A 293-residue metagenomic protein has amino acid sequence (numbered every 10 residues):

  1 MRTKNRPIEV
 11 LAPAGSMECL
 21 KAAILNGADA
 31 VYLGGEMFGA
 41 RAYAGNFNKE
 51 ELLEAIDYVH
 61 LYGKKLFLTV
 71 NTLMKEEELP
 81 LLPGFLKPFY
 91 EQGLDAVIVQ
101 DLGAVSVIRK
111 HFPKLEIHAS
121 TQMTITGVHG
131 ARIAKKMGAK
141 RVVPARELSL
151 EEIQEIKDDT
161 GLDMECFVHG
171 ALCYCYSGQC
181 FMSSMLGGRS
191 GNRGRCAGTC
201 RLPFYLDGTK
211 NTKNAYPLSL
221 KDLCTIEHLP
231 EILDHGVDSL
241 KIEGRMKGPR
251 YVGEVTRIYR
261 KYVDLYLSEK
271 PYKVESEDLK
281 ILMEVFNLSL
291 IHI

Functional and structural regions predicted by a protein language model:
M1-L25, A30-L33, M37, I56 (+6 more regions): Surface-exposed amphipathic alpha-helical tracts and adjacent flexible/coil segments at the periphery of soluble enzymes
R41-H60: Glycine-rich, positively charged N-terminal anion/phosphate-binding segment
G103-A104: Alpha-helix capping/helix-boundary segments
I108: RNase H-like DDE/DDD metal-dependent nuclease/strand-transfer catalytic core used by mobile genetic elements
T124: Beta/alpha (TIM)-barrel catalytic core signal, keyed to glycine-rich beta->alpha loops juxtaposed to Asp/Glu that bind
V128-H129: Conserved nucleotide-cofactor-binding alpha/beta core module
